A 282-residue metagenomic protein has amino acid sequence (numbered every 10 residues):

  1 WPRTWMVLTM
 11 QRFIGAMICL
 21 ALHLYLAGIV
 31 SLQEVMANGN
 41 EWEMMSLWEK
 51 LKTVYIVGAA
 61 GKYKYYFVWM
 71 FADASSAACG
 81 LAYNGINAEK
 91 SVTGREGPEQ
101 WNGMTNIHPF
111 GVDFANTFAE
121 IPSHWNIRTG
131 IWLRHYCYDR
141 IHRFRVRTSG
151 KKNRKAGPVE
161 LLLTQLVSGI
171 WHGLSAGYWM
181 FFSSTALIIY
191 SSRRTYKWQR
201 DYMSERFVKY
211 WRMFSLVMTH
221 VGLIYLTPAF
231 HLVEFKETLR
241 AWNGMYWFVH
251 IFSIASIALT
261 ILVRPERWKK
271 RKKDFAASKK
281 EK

Functional and structural regions predicted by a protein language model:
W1-K282: Non-catalytic, membrane-anchoring transmembrane segments at the edges
